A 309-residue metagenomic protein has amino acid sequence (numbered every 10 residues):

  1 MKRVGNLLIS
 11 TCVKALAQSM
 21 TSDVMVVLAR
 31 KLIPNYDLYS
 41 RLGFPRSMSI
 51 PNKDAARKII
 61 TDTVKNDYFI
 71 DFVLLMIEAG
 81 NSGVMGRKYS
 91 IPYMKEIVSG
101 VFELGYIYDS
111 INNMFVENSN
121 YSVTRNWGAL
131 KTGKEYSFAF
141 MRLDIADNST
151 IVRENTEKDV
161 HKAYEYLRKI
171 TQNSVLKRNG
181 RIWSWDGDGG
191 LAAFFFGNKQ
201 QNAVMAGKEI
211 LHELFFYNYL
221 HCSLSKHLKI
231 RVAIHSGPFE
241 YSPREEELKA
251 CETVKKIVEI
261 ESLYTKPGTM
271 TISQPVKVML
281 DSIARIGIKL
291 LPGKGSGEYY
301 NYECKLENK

Functional and structural regions predicted by a protein language model:
G5-F69, F195-K309: Catalytic beta-strand-to-alpha-helix segment of the class III nucleotidyl cyclase homology domain
K58-E135: Regulatory cytosolic signal-relay segments
G83-R87, L104-Y108, T156, A250-V254 (+1 more regions): Short, structured coil/loop segments at alpha-helix boundaries
I91-Y108, E117, L143-T150, G187-A193 (+1 more regions): Short low-complexity stretches enriched in small and charged residues
N118, V160, E247: Short, flexible loop segments at the rims of nucleotide/cofactor-binding pockets, characterized by
G128-K131, R181, H221-S223, I260: Short, flexible, glycine/charge-rich loop motifs used to bind or transfer phosphoryl groups or to couple energy/partner
A129-N202: Catalytic NTP-binding/metal-coordinating core of nucleotidyl cyclase/transferase enzymes
